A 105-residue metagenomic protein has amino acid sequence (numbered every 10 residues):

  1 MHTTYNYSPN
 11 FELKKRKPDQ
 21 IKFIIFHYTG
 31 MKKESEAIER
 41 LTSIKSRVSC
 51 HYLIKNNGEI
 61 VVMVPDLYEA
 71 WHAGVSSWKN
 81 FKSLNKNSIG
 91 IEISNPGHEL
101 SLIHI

Functional and structural regions predicted by a protein language model:
M1-K82: N-terminal catalytic cores of peptidoglycan-degrading enzymes
C50, N87-I89: Generic beta-strand structural signal
E69, I89-S101: Cell-envelope and extracellular/periplasmic
I103-I105: Conserved small/polar residues in nucleotide/adenosyl-binding loops
